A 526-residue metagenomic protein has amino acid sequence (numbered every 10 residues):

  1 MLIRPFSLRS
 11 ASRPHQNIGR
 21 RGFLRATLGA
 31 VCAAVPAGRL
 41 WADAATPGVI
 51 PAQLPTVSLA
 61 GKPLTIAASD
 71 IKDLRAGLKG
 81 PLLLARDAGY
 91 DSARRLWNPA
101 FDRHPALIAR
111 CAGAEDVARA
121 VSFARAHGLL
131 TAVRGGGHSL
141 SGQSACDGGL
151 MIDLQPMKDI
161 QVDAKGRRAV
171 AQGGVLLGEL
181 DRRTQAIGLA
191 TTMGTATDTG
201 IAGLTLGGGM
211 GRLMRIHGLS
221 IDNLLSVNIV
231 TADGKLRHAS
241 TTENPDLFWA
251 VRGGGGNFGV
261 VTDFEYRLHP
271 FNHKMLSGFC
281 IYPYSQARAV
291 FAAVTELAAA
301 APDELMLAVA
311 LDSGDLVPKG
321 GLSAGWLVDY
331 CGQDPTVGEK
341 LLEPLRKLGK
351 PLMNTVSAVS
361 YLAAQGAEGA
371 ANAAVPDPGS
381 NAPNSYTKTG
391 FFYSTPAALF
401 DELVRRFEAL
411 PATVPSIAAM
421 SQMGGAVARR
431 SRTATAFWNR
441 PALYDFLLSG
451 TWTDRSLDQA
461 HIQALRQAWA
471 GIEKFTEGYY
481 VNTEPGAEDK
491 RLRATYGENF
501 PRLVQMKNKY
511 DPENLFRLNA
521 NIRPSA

Functional and structural regions predicted by a protein language model:
L2-A526: Soluble FAD-dependent oxygen oxidases
